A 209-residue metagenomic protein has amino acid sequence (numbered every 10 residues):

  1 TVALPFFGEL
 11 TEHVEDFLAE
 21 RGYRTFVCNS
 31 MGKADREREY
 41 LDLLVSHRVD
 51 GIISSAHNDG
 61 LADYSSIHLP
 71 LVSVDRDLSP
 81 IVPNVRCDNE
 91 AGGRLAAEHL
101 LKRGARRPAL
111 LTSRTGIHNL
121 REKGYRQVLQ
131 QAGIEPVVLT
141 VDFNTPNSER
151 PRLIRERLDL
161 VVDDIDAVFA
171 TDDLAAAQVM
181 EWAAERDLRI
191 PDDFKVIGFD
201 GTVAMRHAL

Functional and structural regions predicted by a protein language model:
T1-D16: N-terminal winged-helix
V2-A3, N29, R114, D172: Structured beta->alpha junctions
H13-R24, E39, V45-R48, S66-S73 (+1 more regions): Bacterial carbohydrate/catabolite-sensing allosteric modules
F26-C28, I53-S54, A109-L110: Short catalytic-loop micro-motif centered on adjacent basic/acidic residues
M31-A34, S54-D59, T115, L174: Short beta->alpha connector loops
G51-L61, R76-I81: Acidic, Gly/Pro-rich loop/turn segments at junctions of secondary structure
